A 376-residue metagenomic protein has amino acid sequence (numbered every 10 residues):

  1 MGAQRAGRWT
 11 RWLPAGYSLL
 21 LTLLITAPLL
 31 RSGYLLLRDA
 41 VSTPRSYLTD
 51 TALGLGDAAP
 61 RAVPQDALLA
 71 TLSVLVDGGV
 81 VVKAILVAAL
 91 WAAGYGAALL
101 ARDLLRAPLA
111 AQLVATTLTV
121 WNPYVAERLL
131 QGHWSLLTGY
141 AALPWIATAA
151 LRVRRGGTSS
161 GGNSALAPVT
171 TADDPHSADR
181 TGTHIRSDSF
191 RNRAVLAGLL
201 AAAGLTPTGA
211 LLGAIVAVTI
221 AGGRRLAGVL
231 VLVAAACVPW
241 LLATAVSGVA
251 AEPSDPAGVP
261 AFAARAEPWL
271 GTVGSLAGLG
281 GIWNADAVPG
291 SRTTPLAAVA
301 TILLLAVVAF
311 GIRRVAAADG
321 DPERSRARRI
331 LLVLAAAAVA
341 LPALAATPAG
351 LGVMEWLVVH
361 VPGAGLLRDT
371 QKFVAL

Functional and structural regions predicted by a protein language model:
M1-P28, R324, R328-R329, L334: Start-transfer (signal-anchor) and selected internal transmembrane alpha helices of multi-pass inner/ER membrane
Y17-G94, T117, W121-L129, W134-T138: Membrane-interface coil-to-helix junctions
L24-R45, L241-P256, A346-G352: Helix-to-loop transition at the C-terminal end of transmembrane segments
R45-D50, V63-V74, P268-T293, V358-L366: Juxtamembrane membrane-water interface segments that cap and precede transmembrane helices
A52, L230-A316, T370: Periplasmic/ER-lumenal interhelical loops and adjacent helix-loop junctions in multi-pass membrane proteins
W91-L104, A110-G157, S187-G222, L226-L241: Membrane-embedded helix bundles of polyisoprenyl
V125-L137, L332, A336-A375: Membrane-helix boundary/interfacial segments in multi-pass membrane proteins
R224-A227, L305-V353: Membrane-interface helix-loop-helix junctions at transmembrane boundaries of multi-pass membrane enzymes, predominantly
